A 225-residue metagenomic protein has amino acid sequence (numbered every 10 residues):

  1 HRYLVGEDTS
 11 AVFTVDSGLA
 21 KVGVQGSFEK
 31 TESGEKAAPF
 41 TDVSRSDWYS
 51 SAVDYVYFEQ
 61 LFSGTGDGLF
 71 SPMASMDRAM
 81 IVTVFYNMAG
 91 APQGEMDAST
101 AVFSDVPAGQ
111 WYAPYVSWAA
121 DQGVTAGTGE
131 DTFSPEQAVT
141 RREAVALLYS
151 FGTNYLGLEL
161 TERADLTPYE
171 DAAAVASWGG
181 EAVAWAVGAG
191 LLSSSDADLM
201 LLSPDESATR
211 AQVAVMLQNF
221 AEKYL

Functional and structural regions predicted by a protein language model:
H1-V5: Surface-exposed interfaces of beta-sheet-rich extracellular modules
T9-A11: Short strand-edge motifs at loop-to-beta-strand transitions and within beta-strands of extracellular beta-rich domains
D16-S50, S63-V82, Y86-A113, Q122-R142 (+3 more regions): Feature responds to low-complexity, polar/acidic, surface-exposed segments characteristic of secreted/exported proteins
V53-V56, I81, F85, A119 (+2 more regions): A short amphipathic alpha-helical interaction element
E181-G190: Short glycine/proline-rich, acidic loop/turn segments that cap or connect secondary-structure elements
A208-Q212: Acidic helix/loop microenvironments that form the catalytic cleft of cell-wall polysaccharide enzymes
